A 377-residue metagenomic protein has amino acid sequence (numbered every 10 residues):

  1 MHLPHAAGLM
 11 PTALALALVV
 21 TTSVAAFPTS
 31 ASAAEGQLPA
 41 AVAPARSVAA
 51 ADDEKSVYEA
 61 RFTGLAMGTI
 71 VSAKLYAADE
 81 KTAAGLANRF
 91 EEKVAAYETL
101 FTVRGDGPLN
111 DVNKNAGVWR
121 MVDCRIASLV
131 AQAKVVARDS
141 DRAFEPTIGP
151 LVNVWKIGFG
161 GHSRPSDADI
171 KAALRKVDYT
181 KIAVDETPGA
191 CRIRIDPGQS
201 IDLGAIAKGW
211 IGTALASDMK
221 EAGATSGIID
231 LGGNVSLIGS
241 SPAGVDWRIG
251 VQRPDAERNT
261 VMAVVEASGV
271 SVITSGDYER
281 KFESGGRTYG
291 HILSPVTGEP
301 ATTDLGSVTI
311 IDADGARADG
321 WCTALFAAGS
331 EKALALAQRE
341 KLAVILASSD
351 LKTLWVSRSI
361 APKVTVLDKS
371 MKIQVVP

Functional and structural regions predicted by a protein language model:
H2-P377: Mature catalytic core of soluble alpha/beta enzymes
